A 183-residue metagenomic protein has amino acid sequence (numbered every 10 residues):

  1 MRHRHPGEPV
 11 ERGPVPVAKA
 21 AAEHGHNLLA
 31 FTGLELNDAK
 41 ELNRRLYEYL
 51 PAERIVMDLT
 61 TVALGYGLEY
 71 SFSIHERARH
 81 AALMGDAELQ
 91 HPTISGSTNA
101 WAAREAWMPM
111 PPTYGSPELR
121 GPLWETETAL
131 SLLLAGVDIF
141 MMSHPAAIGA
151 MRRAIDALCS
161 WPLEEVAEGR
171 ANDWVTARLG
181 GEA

Functional and structural regions predicted by a protein language model:
M1, A39-E48, W174-A183: Short N-terminal secondary-structure initiator segments
R2-G7: A glycine-rich helix N-cap at a beta->alpha junction
P9-A154: Catalytic alpha/beta core domains of metabolic enzymes, predominantly
R152-A183: Extended, intrinsically disordered, low-complexity segments
